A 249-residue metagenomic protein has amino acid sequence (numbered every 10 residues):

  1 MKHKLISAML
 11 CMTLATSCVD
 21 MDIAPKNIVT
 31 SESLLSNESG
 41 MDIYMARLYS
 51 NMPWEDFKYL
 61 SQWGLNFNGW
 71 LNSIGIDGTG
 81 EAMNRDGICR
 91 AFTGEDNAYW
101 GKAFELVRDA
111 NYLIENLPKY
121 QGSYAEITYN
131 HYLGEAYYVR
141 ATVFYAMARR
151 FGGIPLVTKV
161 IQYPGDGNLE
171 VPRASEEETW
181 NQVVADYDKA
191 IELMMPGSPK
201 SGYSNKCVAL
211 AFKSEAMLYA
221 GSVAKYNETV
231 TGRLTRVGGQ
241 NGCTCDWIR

Functional and structural regions predicted by a protein language model:
L5-T13: Sec-dependent N-terminal signal peptides
T16-S17: C-terminal motif of bacterial Sec signal peptides marking the signal peptidase cleavage site
N27-I43: Post-signal peptide N-terminal segment of mature Sec-exported envelope proteins
E38-L60, D77-F151, G167-Y203: Conserved, well-structured interaction surfaces
Y137, L210-A216: TPR/Sel1-like alpha-solenoid repeat signature
A148-R149, P155, S198, Y219-E228: Short coil/turn linking the two alpha-helices of tandem helical-hairpin repeats
N227-W247: A solvent-exposed, charged loop/short amphipathic helix patch at secondary-structure junctions
